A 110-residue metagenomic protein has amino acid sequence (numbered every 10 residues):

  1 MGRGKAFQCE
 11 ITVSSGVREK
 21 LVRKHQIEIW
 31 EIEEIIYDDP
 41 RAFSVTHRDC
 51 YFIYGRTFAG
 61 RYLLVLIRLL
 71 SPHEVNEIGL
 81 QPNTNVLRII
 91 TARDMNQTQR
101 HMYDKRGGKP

Functional and structural regions predicted by a protein language model:
M1-P110: Ribonuclease/tRNase effector modules and their secretory precursors
